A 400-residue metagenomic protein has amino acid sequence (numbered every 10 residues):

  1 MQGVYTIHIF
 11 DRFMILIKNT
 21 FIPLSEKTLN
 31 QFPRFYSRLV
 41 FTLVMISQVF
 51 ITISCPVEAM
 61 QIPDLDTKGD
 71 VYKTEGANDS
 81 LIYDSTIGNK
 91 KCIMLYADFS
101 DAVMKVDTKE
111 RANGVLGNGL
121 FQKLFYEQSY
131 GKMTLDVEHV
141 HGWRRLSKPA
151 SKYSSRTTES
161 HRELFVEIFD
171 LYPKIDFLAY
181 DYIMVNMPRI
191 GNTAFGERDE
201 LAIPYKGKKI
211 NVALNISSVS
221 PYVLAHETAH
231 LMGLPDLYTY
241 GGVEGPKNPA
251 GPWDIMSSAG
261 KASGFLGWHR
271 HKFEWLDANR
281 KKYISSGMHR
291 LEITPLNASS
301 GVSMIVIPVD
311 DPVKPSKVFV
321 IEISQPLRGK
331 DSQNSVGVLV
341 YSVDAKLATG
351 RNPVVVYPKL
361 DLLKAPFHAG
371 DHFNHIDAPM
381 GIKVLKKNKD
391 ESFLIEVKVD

Functional and structural regions predicted by a protein language model:
M1-R34: N-terminal secretory signal peptides that target proteins for export/translocation
V40-T52: Bacterial N-terminal signal peptides
S54-A59: Boundary at the C-terminal end of the N-terminal hydrophobic targeting segment
Q61-A77, K105-V106, E197-S218, M288-D400: Non-catalytic C-terminal accessory/binding modules of secreted extracellular proteins
Q61-V219, V223-A225, D310, K383: Zn2+-dependent metallopeptidase catalytic core
I87-C92, Y130, E138-H141, Y180 (+6 more regions): Sequence-level motif detector for i,i+2 pairs with an aromatic at +2
D98, A259-G260, D344: Residues at the C-termini of beta-strands that transition into short coil/loop
F177, Y182-D331: Extracellular hydrolytic enzyme modules, especially secreted metalloproteases of the metzincin/thermolysin-like class
